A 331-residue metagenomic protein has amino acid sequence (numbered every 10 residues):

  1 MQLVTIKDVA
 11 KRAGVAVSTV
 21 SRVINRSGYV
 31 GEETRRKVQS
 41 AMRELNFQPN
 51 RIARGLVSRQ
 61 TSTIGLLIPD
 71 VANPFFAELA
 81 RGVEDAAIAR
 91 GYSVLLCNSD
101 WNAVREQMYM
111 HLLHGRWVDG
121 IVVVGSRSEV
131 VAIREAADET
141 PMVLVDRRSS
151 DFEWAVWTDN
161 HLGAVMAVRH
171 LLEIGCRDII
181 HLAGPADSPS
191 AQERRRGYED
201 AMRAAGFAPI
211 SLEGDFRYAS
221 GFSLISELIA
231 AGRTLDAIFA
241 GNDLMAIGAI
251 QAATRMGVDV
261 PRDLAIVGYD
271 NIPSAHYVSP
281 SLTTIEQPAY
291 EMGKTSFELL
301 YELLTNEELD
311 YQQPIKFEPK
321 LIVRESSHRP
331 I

Functional and structural regions predicted by a protein language model:
M1-S62, I331: N-terminal helix-turn-helix DNA-binding module of bacterial transcription factors
M1-T5, R59-R169, E173, A230 (+1 more regions): Alpha-helical recognition/docking segments in bacterial nutrient-uptake and carbohydrate-utilization systems
T5-D8, G14, G28, N46 (+8 more regions): Conserved functional loop/turn residues at catalytic and ligand-binding sites
V17-R22, L56-A72, H170, D178-P185: Short beta-strand segments enriched in small/hydrophobic residues
E44, D85-R90, M108, D138-L144 (+1 more regions): Bacterial carbohydrate/catabolite-sensing allosteric modules
E44-N50, A103-V104, V123-S126, I250: Short gly/ser/thr-rich secondary-structure transition/capping motifs
